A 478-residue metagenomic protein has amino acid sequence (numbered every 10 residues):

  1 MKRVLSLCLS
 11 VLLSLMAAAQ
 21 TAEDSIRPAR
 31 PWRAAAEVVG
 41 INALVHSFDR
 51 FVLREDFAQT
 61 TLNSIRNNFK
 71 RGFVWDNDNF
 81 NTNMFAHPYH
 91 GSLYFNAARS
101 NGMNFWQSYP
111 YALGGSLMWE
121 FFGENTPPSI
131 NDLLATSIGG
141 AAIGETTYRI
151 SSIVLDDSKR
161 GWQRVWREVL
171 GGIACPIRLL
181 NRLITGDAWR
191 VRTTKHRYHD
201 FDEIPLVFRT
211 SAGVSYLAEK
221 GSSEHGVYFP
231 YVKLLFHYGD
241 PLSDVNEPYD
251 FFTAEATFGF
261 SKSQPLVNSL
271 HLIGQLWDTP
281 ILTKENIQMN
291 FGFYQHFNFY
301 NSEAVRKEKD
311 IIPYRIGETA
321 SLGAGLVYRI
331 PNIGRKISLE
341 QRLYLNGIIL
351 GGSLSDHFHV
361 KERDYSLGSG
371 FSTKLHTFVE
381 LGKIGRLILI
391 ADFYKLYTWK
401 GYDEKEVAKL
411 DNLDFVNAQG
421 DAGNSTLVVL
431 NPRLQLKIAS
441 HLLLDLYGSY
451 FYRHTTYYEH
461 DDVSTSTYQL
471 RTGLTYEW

Functional and structural regions predicted by a protein language model:
R27-R54, N81-F122, L134-S151: Hydrophobic alpha-helical membrane-anchor/signal-helix detector
W106, I150, L242-V245, L282-Q288 (+4 more regions): Repeated loop/turn-to-beta-strand initiation elements of outer-membrane beta-barrel proteins
G139, G226-L234, L266-I273, Y314-L322 (+3 more regions): Residues that define the transmembrane beta-barrel architecture of outer-membrane proteins
E145, V214, P230-D240, H271-L282 (+6 more regions): Residues on the lipid-exposed face of transmembrane beta-strands in outer-membrane beta-barrel proteins
C175, F208-Y216, F252-F260, F291-F299 (+3 more regions): Transmembrane beta-barrel strands of outer-membrane/channel proteins
I184, S466-W478: Outer-membrane beta-barrel "beta-signal"
K220, K307-R315, H357-D364, F415-D421 (+2 more regions): Extracellular loop and loop/strand-boundary signature of outer-membrane beta-barrel proteins
H296-N298, I311-D411: Detector for outer-membrane/organellar transmembrane beta-barrel domains, recognizing the amphipathic beta-strand
